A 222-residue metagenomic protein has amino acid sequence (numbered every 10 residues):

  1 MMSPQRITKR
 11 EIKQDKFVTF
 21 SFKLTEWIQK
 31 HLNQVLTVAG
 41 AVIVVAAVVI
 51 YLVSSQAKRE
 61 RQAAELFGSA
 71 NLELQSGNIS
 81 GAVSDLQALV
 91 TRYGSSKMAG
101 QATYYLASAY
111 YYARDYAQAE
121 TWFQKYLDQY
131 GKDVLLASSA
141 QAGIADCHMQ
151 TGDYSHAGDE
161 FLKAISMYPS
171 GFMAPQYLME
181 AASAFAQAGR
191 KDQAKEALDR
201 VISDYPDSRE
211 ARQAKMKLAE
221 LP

Functional and structural regions predicted by a protein language model:
M2-A41: N-terminal positive-inside, membrane-proximal cytosolic segments immediately preceding the first
I79-S80, Y116, Y154, K191: TPR-repeat structural position
V90-A99, D128-A137, I165-A174, I202-Q213: Short solvent-exposed coil/turn linkers within tandem alpha-helical repeat scaffolds
